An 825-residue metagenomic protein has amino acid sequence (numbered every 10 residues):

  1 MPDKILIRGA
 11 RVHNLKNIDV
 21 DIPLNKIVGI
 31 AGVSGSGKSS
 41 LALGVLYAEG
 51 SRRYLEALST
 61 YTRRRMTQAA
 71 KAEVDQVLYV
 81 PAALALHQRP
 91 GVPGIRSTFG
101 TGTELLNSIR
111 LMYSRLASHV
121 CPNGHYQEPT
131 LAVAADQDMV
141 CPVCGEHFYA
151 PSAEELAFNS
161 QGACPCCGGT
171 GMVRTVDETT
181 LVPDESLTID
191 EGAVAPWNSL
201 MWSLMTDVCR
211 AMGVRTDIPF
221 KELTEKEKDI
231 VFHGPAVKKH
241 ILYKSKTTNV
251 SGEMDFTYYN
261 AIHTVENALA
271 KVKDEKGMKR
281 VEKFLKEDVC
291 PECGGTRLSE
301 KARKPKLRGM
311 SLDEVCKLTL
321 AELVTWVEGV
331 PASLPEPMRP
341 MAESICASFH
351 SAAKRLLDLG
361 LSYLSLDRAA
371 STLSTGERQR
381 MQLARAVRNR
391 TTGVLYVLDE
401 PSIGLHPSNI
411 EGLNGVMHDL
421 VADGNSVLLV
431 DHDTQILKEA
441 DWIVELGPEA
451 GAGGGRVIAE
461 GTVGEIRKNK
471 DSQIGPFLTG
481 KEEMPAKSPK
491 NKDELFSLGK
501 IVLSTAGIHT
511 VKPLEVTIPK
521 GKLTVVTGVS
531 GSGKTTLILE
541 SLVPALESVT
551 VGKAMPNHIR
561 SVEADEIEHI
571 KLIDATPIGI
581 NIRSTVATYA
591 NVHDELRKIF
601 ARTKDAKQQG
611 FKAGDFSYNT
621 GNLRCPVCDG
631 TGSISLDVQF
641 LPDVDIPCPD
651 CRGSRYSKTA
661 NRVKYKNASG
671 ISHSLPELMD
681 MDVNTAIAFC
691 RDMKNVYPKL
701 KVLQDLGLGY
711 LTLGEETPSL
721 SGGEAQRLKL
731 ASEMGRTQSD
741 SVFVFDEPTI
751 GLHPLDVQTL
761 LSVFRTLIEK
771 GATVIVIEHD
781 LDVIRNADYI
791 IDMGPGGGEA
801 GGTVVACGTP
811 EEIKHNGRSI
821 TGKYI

Functional and structural regions predicted by a protein language model:
M1-I825: Conserved phosphate-binding elements of NTP-dependent enzyme cores
